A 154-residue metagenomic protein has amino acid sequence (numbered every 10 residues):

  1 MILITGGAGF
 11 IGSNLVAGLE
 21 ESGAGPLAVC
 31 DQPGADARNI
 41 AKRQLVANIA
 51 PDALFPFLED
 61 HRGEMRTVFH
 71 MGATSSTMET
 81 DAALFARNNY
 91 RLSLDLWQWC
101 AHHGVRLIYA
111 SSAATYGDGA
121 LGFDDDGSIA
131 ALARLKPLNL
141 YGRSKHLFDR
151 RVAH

Functional and structural regions predicted by a protein language model:
M1, G25-L27, R106: Residues at the starts of beta-strands that form the adenosine-phosphate
M1-S22: N-terminal Rossmann NAD(P)H-binding glycine-rich loop of SDR-like oxidoreductase domains
T5, C30, V68-G72, L107-A113: SDR active-site strand-loop-helix element
A24-G34: Conserved glycine-rich Rossmann-like NAD(P)H-binding loop of the short-chain dehydrogenase/reductase
G34-N39, P56: Short, charged/polar "capping" segments at the starts of alpha-helices and the immediately preceding loops
R38-V46: Short, conserved SAM-binding/catalytic segment of Class I S-adenosyl-L-methionine-dependent methyltransferases
P51-N88, W99: NAD(P)H-binding glycine-rich loop region in Rossmannoid oxidoreductase-like domains and their noncatalytic homologs
R87, R91-L94, H102, R106 (+2 more regions): Catalytic helix-loop patch of NAD(P)-dependent Rossmann-fold dehydrogenases
